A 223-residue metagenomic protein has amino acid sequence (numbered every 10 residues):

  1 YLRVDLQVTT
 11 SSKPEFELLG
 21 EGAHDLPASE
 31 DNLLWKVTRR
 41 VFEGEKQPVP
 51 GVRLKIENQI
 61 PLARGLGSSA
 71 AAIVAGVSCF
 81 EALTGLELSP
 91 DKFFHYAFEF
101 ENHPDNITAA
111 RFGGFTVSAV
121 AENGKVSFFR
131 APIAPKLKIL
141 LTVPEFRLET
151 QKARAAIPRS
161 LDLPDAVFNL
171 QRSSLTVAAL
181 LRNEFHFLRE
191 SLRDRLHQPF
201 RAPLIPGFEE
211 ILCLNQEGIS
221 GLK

Functional and structural regions predicted by a protein language model:
Y1-R64, A82, L86-P90: ATP-binding N-lobe of GHMP and related small-molecule kinases
G20-A28, N58-G67, A97-P104, R159-P164: A short glycine/serine-rich beta->alpha loop
R64-P90, R111-G113: DPxDG-like acidic metal-binding loop motif
L88-K138, P203, E209-Q216: Alpha/beta catalytic cores of group-transfer enzymes, especially the acyltransferase/condensing modules of polyketide
G114, V143-L148, R195-L196: Glycine-rich beta-alpha junction loops
T116-F129, R147-A179, L188: Anionic-ligand binding region
L180-K223: Glycine-rich, charge-dense phosphate/pyrophosphate-binding loop(s) and the adjacent flexible "lid"/catalytic subdomain
